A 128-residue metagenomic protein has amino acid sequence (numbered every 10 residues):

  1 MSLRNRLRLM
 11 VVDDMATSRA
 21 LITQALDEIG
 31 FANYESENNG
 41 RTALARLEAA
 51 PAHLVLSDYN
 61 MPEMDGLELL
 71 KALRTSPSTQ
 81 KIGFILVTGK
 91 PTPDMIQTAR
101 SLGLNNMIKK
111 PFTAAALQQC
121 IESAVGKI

Functional and structural regions predicted by a protein language model:
R6-T17, I22-L26, V55: Conserved acidic segment of CheY-like receiver
S36-A45, G66: Helix N-cap/capping motif at the beta->alpha junctions
A45, L67-Q80: Short amphipathic alpha-helix used as the core "switch/output" element in two-component signaling
A50-L56: Active-site beta3 strand of CheY-like receiver
D58, T88: Active-site residues of response regulator receiver
M61: Receiver (REC) domain active-site loop signature in two-component systems and cognate sites in sensor histidine kinases
E68, P91-N106, Q119: Alpha4 helix (beta4-alpha4-beta5 surface) of REC/receiver domains from two-component response regulators
F112-I121: C-terminal output helix
